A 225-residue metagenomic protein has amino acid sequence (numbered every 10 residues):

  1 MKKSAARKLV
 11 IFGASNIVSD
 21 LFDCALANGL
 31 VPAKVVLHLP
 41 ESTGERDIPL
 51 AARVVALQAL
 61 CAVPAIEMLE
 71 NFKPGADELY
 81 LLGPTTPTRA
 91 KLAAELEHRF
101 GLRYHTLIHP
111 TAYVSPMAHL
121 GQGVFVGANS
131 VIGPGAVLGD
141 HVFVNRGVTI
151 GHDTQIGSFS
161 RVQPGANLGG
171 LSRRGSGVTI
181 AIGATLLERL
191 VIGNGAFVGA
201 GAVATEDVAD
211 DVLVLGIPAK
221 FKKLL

Functional and structural regions predicted by a protein language model:
M1-E78: A solvent-exposed beta-alpha-beta segment
G13, L81-P84, E188: Small/polar loops that bind or transfer phosphate-bearing groups
A14, L37-P40, T85, H109 (+1 more regions): Cofactor-binding loop segments of dinucleotide-utilizing enzymes, especially the Rossmann-like FAD- and NAD(P)+-binding
I17-V18, T88, A204, F221: Short phosphate-engaging motifs
D20-F22, A90-A93, V208, L224: Short glycine-/acidic-enriched loop or helix-start segments at secondary-structure transitions that form or flank
A25-A27, L50-A51, A94-E97, G121 (+2 more regions): Short, glycine/charged-enriched secondary-structure capping and boundary segments
A62-H119, G123-G133: Compact structured core domains
T106-L215, A219-K222: Structural signal for interior beta-strand "rungs" in well-ordered beta-sheet cores of soluble enzyme domains
